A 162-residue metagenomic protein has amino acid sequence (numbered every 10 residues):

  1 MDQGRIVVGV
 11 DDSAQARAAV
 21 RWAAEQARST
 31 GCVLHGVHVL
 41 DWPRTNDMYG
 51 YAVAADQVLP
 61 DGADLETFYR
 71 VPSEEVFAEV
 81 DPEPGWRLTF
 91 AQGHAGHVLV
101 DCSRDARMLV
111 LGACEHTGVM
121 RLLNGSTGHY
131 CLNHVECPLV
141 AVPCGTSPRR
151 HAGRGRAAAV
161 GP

Functional and structural regions predicted by a protein language model:
M1-D2, Q15, F77-L109, T146-P162: Structural beta-alpha unit
D2-A55, A157-P162: Small/aliphatic-rich secondary-structure junction motif
H35-V37, R87-A91, V140-V142: General small-molecule cofactor/ligand-binding pocket signal
H38, G112-C114, P143-C144: Short secondary-structure boundary segments
A54-V71: A short acidic, glycine-rich active-site loop that binds or catalyzes chemistry on phosphate/adenosine moieties
M108-N133, P148-H151: Glycine-rich, Arg-bearing micro-motifs that act as flexible, cationic patches
C137-R149: Short, flexible loop segments at boundaries between secondary-structure elements
